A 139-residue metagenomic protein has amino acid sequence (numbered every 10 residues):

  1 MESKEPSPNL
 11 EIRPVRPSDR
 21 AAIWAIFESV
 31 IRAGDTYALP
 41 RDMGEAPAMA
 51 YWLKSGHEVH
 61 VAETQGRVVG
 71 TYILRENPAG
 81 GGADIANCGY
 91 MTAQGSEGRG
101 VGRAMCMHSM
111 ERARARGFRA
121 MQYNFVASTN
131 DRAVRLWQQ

Functional and structural regions predicted by a protein language model:
M1-P6: Short acidic N-proximal helix/loop "leader" segments that mark the beginning of a domain or an inter-domain linker
L10-I23: A short beta-loop-alpha structural element at the N-terminal edge of CoA-dependent acyl/N-acetyltransferase catalytic
P14-P17, T36-G95, C106-H108, R112 (+1 more regions): Acetyl-CoA-dependent GNAT
I23, F27, A48: Hydrophobic pocket/interface hotspot
G98-A113, V134-Q139: Conserved acetyl-CoA-binding loop-helix of GNAT-fold acetyltransferases
A113-V126, R135: Conserved GNAT acetyl-CoA-binding A-motif
N130: Short, polar/acidic, helix-capping and beta-turn segments at strand->helix junctions that line the mouths
